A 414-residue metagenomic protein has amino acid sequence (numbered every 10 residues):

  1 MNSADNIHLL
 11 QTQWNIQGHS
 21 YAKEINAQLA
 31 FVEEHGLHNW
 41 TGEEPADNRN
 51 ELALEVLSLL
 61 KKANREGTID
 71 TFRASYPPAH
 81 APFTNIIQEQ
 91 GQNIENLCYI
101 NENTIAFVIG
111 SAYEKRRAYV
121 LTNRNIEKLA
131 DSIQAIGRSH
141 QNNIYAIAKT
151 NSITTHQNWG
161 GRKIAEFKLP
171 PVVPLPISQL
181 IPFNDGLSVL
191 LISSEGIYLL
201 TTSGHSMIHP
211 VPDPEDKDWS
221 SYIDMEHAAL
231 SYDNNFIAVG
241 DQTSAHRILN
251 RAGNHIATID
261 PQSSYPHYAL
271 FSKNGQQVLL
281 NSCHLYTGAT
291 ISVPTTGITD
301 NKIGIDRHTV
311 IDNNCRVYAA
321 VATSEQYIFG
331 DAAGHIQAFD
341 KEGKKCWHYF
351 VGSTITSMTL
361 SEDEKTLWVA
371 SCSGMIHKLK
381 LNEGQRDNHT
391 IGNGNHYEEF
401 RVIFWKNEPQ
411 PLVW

Functional and structural regions predicted by a protein language model:
M1-T122, E399-W414: Intrinsically disordered, low-complexity acidic/Ser/Thr/Pro-rich linker and tail segments in large eukaryotic scaffolds
P82-Q88, N123-L129, R162-P171, S206-S220 (+3 more regions): A short beta-strand motif characteristic of beta-propeller blades
E89-C98, A130-N142, P171-P182, E215-A229 (+4 more regions): Repeated scaffold domains used in trafficking and secretory/extracellular systems, primarily beta-propellers
E102-T104, Q141-N143, D185-L187, D233-N235 (+3 more regions): Short coil/turn segments that connect the beta-strands within blades of beta-propeller domains
A106-S111, Y145-A148, V189-I192, A238-G240 (+3 more regions): Conserved beta-strand element within WD40/beta-propeller blades
Y113-Y119, S152-H156, E195-T201, T243-I248 (+3 more regions): Structural motif
L121-R124, N158-G161, T202-H205, N250-N254 (+3 more regions): Short loop/turn segments that connect beta-strands within beta-propeller blades
T356-W414: Blade-level signature of beta-propeller repeat domains, shared across WD40, Kelch, NHL, RCC1 and BNR/Asp-box propellers
